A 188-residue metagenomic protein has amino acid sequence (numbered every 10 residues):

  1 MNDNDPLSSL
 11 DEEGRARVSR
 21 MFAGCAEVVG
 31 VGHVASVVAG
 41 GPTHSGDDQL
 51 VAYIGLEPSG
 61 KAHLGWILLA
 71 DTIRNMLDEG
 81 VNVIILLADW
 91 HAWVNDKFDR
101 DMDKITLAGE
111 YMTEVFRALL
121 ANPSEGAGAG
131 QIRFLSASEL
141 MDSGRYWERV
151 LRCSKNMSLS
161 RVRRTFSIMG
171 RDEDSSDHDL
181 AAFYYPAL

Functional and structural regions predicted by a protein language model:
M1-L188: NTP-dependent nucleotidyl-transfer catalytic core
